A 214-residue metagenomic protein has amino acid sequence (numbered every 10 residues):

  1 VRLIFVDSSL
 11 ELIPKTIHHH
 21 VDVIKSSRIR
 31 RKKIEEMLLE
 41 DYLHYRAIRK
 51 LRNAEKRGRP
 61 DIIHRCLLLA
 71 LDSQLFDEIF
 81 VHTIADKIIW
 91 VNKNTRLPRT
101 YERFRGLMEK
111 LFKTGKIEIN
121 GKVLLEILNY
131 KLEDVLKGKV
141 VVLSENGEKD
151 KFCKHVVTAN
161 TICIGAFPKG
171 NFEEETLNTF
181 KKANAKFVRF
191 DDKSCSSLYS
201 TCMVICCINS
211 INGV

Functional and structural regions predicted by a protein language model:
V1-V214: Post-transcriptional modification and biogenesis factors for structured RNAs of the translation apparatus
